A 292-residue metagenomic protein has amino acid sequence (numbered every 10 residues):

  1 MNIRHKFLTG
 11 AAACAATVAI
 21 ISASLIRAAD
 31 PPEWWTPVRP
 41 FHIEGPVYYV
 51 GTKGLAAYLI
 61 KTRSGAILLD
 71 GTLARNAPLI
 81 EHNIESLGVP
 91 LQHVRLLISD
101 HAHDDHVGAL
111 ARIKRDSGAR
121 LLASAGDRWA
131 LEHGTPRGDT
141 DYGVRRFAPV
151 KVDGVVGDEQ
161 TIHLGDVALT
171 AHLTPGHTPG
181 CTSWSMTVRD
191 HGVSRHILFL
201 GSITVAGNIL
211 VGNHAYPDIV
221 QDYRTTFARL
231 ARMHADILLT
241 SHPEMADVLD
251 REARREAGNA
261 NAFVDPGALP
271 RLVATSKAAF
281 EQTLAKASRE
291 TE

Functional and structural regions predicted by a protein language model:
N2-C14: Bacterial N-terminal signal peptides that target proteins for export
P31-P37, G71-A77, H133-V144, G207-D218: Acidic/histidine-rich helix-loop elements that form or flank divalent-metal/phosphate-binding sites at the catalytic
E33-L87, L91, S183-V205: Conserved beta-strand hairpin/beta-sheet module of binuclear metal-dependent hydrolase folds, prominently
P46, I60, D70, I80 (+7 more regions): Divalent metal-coordination and catalytic microenvironments
A66, T72-R75, K151, T161-L164 (+2 more regions): Metallo-beta-lactamase
R75-P78, E85-T161, V264, L272: Active-site HxH/HxHxD metal-binding segment of metal-dependent hydrolases
V264-E292: C-terminal regulatory/interaction regions
